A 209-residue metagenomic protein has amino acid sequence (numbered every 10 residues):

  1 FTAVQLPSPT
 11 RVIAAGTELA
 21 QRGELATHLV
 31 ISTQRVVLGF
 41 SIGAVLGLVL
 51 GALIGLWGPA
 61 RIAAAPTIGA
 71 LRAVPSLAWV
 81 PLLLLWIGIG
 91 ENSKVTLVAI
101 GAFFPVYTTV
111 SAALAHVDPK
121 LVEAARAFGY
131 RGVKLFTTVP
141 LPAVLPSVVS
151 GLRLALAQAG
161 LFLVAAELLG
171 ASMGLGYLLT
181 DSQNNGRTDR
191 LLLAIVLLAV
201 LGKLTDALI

Functional and structural regions predicted by a protein language model:
F1-I42: Periplasmic/extracellular loop-to-transmembrane helix junction in inner-membrane transport proteins
L25-L29, T33, A63-L71, V110 (+5 more regions): Hydrophobic alpha-helical elements at and bordering transmembrane segments of multi-pass membrane proteins
A26, V30, Q34-I54, L197 (+2 more regions): Hydrophobic alpha-helical transmembrane segments of multipass integral membrane proteins, especially permease/channel
T27-V36, L85-V106, V144, R190-I195: Loop-to-helix entry region at the N-terminal start of transmembrane alpha-helices in multi-pass membrane transporters
V49-L85, V98, T108-A115, V122-E123: Cytoplasmic-entry segments and transmembrane alpha-helices of multi-pass inner-membrane transporters
T96, I100, G132-A166, D189 (+2 more regions): Transmembrane alpha-helices
V106-L154, L175, L179: Short cytoplasmic-facing helical segments at TM-TM junctions of multi-pass membrane proteins
L175-I209: Hydrophobic alpha-helical transmembrane segments of polytopic membrane proteins
